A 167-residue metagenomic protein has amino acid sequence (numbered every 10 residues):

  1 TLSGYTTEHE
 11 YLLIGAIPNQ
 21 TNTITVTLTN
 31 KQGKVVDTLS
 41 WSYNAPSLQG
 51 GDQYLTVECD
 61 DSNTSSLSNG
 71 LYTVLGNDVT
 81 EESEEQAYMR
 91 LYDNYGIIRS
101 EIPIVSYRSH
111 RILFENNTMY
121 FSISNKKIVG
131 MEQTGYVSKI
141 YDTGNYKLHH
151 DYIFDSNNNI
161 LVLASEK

Functional and structural regions predicted by a protein language model:
L2-T7: Short beta-strand segments within Ig-like beta-sandwich modules, predominantly Fibronectin type-III
H9-E10, T21, T27-K167: Histidine-/acidic-rich catalytic cores in large beta-rich domains
L13-P18: Short, flexible loop/turn segments at beta-strand junctions in immunoglobulin-like and fibronectin type III
